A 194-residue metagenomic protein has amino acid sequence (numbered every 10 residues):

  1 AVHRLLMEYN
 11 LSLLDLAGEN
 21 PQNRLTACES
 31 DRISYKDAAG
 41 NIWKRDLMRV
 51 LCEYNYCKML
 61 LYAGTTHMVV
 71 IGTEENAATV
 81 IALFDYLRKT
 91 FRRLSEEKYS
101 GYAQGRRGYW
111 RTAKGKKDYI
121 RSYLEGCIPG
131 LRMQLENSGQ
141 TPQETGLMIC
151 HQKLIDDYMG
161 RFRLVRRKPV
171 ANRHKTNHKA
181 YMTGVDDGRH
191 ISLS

Functional and structural regions predicted by a protein language model:
A1-R4: Short, charged, low-complexity amphipathic alpha-helix
N10-S194: Extended, helix-rich structural scaffolds rather than catalytic motifs
